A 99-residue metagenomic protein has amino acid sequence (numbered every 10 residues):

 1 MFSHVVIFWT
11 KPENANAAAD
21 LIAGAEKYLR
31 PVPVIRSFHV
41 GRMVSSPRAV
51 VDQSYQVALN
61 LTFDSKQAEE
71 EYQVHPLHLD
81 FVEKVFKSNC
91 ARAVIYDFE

Functional and structural regions predicted by a protein language model:
M1-Q56, N60, D64-V74, D97-E99: Short S/T/G/P-rich N-terminal loop/turn motif that feeds into the first structured element of a domain
A25, V82-E83: Short, non-transmembrane amphipathic alpha-helical segments
P76, D80-F81: Short, compact, well-ordered microdomains
